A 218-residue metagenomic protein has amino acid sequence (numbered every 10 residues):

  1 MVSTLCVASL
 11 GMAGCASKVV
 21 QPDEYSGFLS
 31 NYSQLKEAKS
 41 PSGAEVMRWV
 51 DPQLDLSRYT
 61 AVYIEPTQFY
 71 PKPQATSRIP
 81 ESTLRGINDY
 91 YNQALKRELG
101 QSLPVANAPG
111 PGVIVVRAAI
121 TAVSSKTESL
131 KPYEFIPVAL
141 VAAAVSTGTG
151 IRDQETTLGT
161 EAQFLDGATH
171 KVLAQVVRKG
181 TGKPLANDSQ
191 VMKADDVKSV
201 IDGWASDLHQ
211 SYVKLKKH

Functional and structural regions predicted by a protein language model:
M1-S3: Bacterial N-terminal signal peptides that target proteins for export
G11-G14: C-terminal motif of bacterial Sec signal peptides marking the signal peptidase cleavage site
A16-V50, G150-G159, Q163-H218: C-terminal/domain-edge helix-coil "capping" segments
Q53-A119: N-terminal segment of the mature soluble domain
P71-A75, T127-S129, G182-A186: Short acidic/His/Gly/Ser-rich catalytic and metal-binding motifs that mark active-site loops of diverse hydrolases
A75-I87, V138-V145, L185-S189: A solvent-exposed, charged loop/short amphipathic helix patch at secondary-structure junctions
R97, Q101-A168: Surface-exposed short loop/turn segments
